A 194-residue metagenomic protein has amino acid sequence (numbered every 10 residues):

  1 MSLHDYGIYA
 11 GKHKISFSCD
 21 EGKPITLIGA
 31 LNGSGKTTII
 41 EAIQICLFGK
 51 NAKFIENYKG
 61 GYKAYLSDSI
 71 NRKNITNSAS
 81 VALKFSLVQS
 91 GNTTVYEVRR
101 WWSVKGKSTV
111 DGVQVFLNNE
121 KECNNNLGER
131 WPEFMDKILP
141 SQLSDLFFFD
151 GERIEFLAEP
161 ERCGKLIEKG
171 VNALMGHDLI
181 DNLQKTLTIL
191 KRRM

Functional and structural regions predicted by a protein language model:
M1-F48, V171: Pre-Walker A-like glycine/lysine-rich segment at the N-terminus of P-loop NTPase domains
S2, A82-S86, R99-W101: Residue-level recognition of well-ordered beta-strand positions that form the cores of beta-sheet-rich folds across
D5, L83-G91, V115-K121: Short acidic, glycine-rich loop/turn motifs
D20-E21, N71-T76, Q89-G91, I138-Q142 (+1 more regions): Conserved catalytic network of the ASCE P-loop NTPase/AAA+ motor domain
G29-A30, I40-V95: Conserved P-loop NTP-binding catalytic core
I43, L47-N51, L139-L143, L174-N182 (+1 more regions): Conserved NTP-handling cores and scaffolds of large molecular machines
I55-Y65, T93-L146, F156-G170: Glycine-rich phosphate-binding loops of NTPases
G151-M194: Extended, Lys/Glu-rich alpha-helical coiled-coil stalks
